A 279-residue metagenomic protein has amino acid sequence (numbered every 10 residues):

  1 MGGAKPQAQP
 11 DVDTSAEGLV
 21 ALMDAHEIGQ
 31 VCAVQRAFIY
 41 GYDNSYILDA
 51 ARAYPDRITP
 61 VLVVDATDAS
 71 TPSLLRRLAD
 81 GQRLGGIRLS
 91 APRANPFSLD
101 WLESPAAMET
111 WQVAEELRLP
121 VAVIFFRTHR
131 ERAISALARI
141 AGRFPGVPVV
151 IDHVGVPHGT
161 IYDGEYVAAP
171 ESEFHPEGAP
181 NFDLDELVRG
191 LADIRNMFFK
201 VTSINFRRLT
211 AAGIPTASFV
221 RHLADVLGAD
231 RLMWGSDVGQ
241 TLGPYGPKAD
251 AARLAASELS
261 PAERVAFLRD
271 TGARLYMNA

Functional and structural regions predicted by a protein language model:
M1-D13, P96-L99: Acidic/histidine-rich helix-loop elements that form or flank divalent-metal/phosphate-binding sites at the catalytic
Q9-Q30, R221-H222, V226-M233, Q240-A279: Mid-to-C-terminal alpha-helical segments outside catalytic/metal-binding sites
V12-L22, D68-A79, D183-L184: Short, acidic/polar
M23, I47, P60, I87 (+6 more regions): Divalent metal-coordination and catalytic microenvironments
C32-Q35, V61-L62, R88, V150-D152 (+2 more regions): Active-site neighborhood of phospho(di)ester-bond hydrolases with catalytic His/Asp-centered motifs
F38-S135, R139, K200-S203: Active-site gating/metal-coordination segments in enzymes
D43-R57, A141-V147, S218-D225, A251-S257: Short, electropositive alpha-helical surface patch
D100-M233: Catalytic pocket-lining loop regions of alpha/beta-barrel enzymes, especially the amidohydrolase/enolase/GH5 lineages
